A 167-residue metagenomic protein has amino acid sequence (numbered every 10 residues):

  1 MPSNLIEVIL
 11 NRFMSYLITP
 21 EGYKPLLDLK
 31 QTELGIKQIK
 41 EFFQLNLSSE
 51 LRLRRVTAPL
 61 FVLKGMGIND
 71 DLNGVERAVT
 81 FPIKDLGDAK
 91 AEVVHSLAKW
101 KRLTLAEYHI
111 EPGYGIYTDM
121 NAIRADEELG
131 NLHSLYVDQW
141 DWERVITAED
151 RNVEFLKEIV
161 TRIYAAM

Functional and structural regions predicted by a protein language model:
M1-R12: N-terminal amphipathic/basic-hydrophobic helices that include classical n-h-c signal peptides and signal-anchor
N11-H133, D141-V145: Class II aminoacyl-tRNA synthetase-like tRNA-binding/catalytic domains
Y16, R162-M167: Metal-assisted phosphate- and nucleotidyl-transfer catalytic regions
N46, I159, A166: Residues that form generic nucleotide/phosphate-binding pockets
A148: Active-site nucleophile-His-acid catalytic modules used for acyl/amide transfer and hydrolysis across diverse enzymes
N152-K157, T161: A conserved active-site cap/scaffold subdomain adjacent to cofactor or substrate pockets
